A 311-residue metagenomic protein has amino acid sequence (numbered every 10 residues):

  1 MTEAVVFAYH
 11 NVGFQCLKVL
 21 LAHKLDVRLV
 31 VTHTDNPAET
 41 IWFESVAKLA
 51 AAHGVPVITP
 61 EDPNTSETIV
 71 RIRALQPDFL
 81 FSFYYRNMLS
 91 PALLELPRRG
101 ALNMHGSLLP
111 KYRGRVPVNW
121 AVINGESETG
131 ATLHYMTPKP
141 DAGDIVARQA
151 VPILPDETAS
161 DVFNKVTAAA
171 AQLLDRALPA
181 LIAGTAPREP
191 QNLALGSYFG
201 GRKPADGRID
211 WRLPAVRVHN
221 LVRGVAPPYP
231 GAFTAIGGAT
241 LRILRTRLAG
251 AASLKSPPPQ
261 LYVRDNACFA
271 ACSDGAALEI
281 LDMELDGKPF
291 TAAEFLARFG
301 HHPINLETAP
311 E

Functional and structural regions predicted by a protein language model:
M1, H33-F79: N-terminal glycine-/serine-/threonine-rich beta1-alpha1-beta2 phosphate-ribose binding loop of Rossmann-like
M1-I41: N-terminal Rossmann-like dinucleotide-binding module
E3, H23, F79-Y198, K203-P204: Donor/substrate-binding cores of folate-linked one-carbon enzymes
F14, F43, T65-I69, N87 (+1 more regions): Structural motif corresponding to alpha-helix initiation and N-cap regions
F14, K18-A22, I69-R73, P91 (+1 more regions): Amphipathic, non-transmembrane alpha-helical secondary structure
D26, G54-P56, G100: Conserved beta-strand segments of alpha/beta enzyme cores
R212-E311: An anion-binding loop in the catalytic cleft
